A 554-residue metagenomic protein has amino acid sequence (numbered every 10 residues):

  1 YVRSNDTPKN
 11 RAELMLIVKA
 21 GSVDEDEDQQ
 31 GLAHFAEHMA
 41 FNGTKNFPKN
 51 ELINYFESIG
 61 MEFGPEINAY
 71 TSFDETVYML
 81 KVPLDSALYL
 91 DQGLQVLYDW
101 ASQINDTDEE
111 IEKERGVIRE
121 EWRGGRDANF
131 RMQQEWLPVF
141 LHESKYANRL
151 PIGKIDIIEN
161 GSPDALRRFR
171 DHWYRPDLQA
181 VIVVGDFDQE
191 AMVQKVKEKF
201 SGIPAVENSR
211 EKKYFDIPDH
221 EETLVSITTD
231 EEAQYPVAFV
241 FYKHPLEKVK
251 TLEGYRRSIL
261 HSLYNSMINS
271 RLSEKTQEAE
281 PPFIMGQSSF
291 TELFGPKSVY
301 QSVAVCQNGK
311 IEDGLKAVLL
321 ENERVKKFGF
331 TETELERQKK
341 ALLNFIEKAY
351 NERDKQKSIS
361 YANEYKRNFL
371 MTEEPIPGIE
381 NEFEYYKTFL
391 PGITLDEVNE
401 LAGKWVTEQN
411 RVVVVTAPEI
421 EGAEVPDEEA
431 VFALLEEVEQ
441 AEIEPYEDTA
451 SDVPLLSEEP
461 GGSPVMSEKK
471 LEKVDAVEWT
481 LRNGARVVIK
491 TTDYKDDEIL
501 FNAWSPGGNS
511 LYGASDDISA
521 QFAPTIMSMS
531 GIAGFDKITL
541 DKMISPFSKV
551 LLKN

Functional and structural regions predicted by a protein language model:
Y1, D188-G254, S258-I259, N265 (+6 more regions): Proteolytic maturation boundary segments
P8-Y55, V240, K250-I268, G484 (+2 more regions): Active/ligand-binding-proximal structured segments within catalytic/core domains that scaffold catalytic residues
K9-E13, I17, E27-D28, L32 (+18 more regions): Extracytoplasmic
V18-R131, N160-L178, D188-A191, K195-P204 (+4 more regions): Active-site-adjacent, His/Asp/Glu-enriched structural segments that form or flank metal-binding and acid/base networks
N42-T44, P65, A69, G93-V96 (+10 more regions): Scaffold signal of the M16-like zinc-metallopeptidase fold and its non-catalytic homologs
K49, I53, E57, N105-R123 (+8 more regions): Acidic/histidine-enriched alpha-helical segments
P245, K250, G254-E332: Structured mid-domain segments that build the active-site/substrate or prosthetic-cofactor binding neighborhood
